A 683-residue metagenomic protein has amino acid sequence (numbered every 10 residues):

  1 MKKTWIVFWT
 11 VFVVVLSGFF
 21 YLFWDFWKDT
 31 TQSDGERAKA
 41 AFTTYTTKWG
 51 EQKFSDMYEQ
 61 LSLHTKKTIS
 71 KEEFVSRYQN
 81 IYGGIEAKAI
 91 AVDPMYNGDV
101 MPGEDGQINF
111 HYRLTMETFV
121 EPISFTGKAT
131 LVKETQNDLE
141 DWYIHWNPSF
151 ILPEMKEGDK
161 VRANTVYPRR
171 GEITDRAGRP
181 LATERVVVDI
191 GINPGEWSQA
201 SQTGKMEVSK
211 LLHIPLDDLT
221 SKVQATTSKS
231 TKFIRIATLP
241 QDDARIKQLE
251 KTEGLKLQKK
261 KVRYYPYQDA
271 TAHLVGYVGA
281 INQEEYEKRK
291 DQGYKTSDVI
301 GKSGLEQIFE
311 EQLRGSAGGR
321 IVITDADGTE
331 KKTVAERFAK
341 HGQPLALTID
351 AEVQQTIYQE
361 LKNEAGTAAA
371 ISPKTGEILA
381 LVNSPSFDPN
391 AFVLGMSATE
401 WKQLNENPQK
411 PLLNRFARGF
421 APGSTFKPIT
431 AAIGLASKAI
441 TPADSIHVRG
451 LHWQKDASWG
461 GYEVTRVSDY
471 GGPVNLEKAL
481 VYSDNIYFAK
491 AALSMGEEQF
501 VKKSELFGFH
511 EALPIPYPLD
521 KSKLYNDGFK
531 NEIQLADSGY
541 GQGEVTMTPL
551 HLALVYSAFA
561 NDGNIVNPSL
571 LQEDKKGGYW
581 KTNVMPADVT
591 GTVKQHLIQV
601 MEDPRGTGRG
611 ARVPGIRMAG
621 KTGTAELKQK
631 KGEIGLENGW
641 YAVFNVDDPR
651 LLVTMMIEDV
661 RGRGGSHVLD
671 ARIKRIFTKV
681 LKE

Functional and structural regions predicted by a protein language model:
M1-W5: Positively charged n-region of N-terminal signal peptides that target proteins for export
I6-T47, E51: Short, low-complexity N-terminal intrinsically disordered segments enriched in polar/charged residues
K28-S33, T43-T46, Q60-T65, T115-F119 (+13 more regions): Second-shell loop/turn segments in exported
E51-T68: Short, well-ordered alpha-helical segments enriched in acidic and aromatic residues
R77-N80, G84-T367, F387-P411, G419: Extracytoplasmic/periplasmic proteins that interact with beta-lactams or build/remodel peptidoglycan
T324-V334, K374-S424, I429-I657, G665: Beta-lactam-recognizing serine transpeptidase/beta-lactamase-like catalytic domain environment
A368-P373: Short hydrophobic alpha-helical segments used for membrane anchoring or interfacial signaling
D670-E683: Short, gly/Ser/Thr-rich active-site loops of penicillin-recognizing serine hydrolases
